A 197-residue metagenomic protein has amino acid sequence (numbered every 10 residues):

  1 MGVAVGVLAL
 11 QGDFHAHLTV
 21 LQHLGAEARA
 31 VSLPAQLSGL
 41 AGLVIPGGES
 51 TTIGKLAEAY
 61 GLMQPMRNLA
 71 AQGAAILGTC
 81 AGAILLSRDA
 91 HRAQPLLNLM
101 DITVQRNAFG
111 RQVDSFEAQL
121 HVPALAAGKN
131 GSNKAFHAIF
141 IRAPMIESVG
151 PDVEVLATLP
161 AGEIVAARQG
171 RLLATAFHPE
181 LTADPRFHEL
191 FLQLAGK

Functional and structural regions predicted by a protein language model:
M1-A4, K134-A135, R168-L173: Beta-strand-turn-beta hairpins that frame and shape the catalytic cleft of phosphate-ester-processing enzymes
M1-A59, Q64-L69, P185-E189, Q193-K197: N-terminal beta1-alpha1 cap of cysteine-dependent amidohydrolase-like domains
R29-A35, L156-L159, E163-A166: Beta-strand->loop->alpha-helix junctions that form or flank phosphate-binding loops in nucleotide-handling enzymes
I45, G78, T175: Redox-cofactor binding/interface segments in oxidoreductases and associated redox assembly factors
E49-A124: Cysteine-nucleophile active-site neighborhood
H91-E163: Pocket-forming structural segment of enzyme catalytic cores
A161-G196: A glycine-centered loop/beta-turn motif at secondary-structure junctions
